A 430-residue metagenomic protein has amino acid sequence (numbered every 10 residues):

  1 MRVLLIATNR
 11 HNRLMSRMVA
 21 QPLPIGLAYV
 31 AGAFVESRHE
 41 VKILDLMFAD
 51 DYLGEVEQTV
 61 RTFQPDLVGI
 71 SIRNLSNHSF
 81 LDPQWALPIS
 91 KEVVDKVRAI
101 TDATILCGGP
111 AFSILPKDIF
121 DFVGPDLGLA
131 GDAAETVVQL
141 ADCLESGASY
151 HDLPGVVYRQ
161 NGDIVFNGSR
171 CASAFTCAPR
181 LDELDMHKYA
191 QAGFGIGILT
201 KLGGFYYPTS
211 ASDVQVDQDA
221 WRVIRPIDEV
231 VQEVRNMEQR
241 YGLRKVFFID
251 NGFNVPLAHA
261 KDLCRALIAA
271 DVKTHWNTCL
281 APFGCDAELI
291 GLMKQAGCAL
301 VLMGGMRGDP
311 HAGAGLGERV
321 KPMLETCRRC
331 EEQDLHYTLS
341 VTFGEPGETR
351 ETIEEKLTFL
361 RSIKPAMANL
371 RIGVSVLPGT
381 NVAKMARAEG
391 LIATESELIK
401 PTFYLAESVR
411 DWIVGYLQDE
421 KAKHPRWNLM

Functional and structural regions predicted by a protein language model:
M1-L4, N9-N12, M47, D82 (+1 more regions): N-terminal [4Fe-4S]-dependent radical SAM core
L4-R13, V157-Q160, I164, A190-G197 (+2 more regions): C-terminal accessory regions of radical SAM enzymes
A20, A33, S37-S169, S375-G379: Glycine-rich beta-alpha loop elements in corrinoid/cobalamin-binding modules across cobalamin-dependent enzymes
P22, C177-Y337, T358: Radical SAM [4Fe-4S] cluster-binding motif and immediate context
L46-A49, G252-N254, A281, G305-G315 (+3 more regions): Conserved strand-turn element in the central/C-terminal portion of the radical SAM core barrel that lines
Q64-V68, P125, L243, C298 (+1 more regions): Proline-aspartate-enriched helix->loop->beta-strand connector
G69-I72, A133, I290-G308, A368-V374: Non-cysteine beta-strand/loop elements that form the S-adenosyl-L-methionine
P116-F122, L289, P346-S362: Catalytic cores of alpha/beta
